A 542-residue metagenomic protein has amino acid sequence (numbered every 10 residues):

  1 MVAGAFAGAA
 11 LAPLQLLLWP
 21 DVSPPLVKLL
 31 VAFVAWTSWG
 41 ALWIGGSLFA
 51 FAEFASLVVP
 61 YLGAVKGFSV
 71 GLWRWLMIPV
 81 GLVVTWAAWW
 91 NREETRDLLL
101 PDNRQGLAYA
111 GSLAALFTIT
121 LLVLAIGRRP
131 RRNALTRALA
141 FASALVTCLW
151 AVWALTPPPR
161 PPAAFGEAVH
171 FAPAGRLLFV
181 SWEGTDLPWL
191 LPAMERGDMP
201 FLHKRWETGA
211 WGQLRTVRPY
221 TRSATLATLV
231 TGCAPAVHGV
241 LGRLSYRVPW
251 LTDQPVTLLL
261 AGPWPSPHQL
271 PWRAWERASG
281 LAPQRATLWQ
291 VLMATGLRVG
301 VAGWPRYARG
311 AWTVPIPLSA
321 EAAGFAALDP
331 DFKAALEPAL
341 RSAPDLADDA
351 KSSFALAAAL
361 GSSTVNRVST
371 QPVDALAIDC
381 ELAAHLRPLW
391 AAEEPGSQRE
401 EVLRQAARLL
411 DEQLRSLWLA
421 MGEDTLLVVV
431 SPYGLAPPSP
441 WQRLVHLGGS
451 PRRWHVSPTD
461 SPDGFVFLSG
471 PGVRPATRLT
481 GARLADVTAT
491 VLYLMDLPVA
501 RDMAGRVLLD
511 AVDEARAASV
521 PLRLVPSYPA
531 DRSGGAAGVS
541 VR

Functional and structural regions predicted by a protein language model:
A10-V27, W86-P101, A125-R128: Juxtamembrane "helix-exit" motif on the non-cytosolic side of transmembrane helices
I44-F68, W73-L100, R104-T120, A174-G175 (+5 more regions): Active-site-proximal alpha/beta segments of enzymes that process anionic O-linked groups
Y109-S143: Cytosolic-side transmembrane helix boundary signature
A142-P173, A350-Q371, L376, L386-P437: A long, amphipathic alpha-helix that forms part of the scaffold/cap immediately adjacent to metal-dependent active
A163-A168, V430-S469, P521-L522: Histidine-centered active-site microenvironments of extracellular/periplasmic hydrolases and transferases
H170-L191, R205-W206, L229, L292 (+7 more regions): Beta-strand elements within well-structured catalytic alpha/beta cores of enzymes that handle phosphate/sulfate esters
W211, V445-L497, V512: Substrate-binding rim/cap in mid-to-C-terminal beta-strand-loop elements of soluble/periplasmic
A436-W441, L479-D486, L494-P529: Polar, surface-exposed loop/tail segments that function as active-site lids or cofactor/substrate-recognition elements
